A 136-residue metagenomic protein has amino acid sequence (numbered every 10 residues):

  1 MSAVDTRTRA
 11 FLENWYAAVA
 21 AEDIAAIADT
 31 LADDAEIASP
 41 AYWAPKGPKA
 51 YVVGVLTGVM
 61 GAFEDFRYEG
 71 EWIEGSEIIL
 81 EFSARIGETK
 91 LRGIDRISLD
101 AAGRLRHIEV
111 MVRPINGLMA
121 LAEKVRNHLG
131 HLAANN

Functional and structural regions predicted by a protein language model:
M1-D29, H131-N136: Short, low-complexity N-terminal intrinsically disordered segments enriched in polar/charged residues
S2-A3, R7, T57-E69, I73-N136: A beta-strand edge to alpha-helix "cap/lid" segment located at domain peripheries
L12, V19, L31, V52-L56 (+2 more regions): Hydrophobic alpha-helical core bundles mediating ligand binding, dimerization, or RNAP-core interactions
A20, P45, L91: Short glycine/serine/threonine-biased micro-segments
I24-G75: A solvent-exposed, acidic/Ser-Thr-rich amphipathic alpha-helical stretch
